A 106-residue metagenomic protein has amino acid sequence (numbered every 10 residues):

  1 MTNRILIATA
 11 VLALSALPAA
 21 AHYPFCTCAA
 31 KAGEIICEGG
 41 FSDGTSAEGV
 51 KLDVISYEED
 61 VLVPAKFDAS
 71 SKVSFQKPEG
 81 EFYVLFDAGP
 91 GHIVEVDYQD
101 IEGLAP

Functional and structural regions predicted by a protein language model:
M1-I7: Bacterial N-terminal signal peptides that target proteins for export
A16-P18: N-terminal signal peptide c-region/cleavage motif recognized by signal peptidases
A20-I36, E58, V96-P106: Beta-strand-rich domain onsets/edges
G39-D43: Short solvent-exposed capping/turn motifs at the termini of beta-strands
E48-V50, F82: Short beta-strand/loop motifs in extracellular/secreted proteins, especially within beta-sandwich accessory domains
K51-P64: Short amphipathic beta-strand segments in non-cytosolic proteins
K66-F75: Glycine-centered loop-to-beta-strand initiation motif
G80-H92: Short, aromatic- and glycine-rich surface loops/edge beta-strands on solvent-exposed regions
